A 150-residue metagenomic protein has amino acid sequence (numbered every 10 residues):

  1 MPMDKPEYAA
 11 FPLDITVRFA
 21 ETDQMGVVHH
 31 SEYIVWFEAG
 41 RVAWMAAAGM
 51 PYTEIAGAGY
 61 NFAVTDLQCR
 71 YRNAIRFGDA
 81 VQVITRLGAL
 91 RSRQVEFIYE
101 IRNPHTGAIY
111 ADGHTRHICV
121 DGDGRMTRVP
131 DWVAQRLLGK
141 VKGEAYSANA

Functional and structural regions predicted by a protein language model:
P2-A47: Catalytic strand-loop segment that frames the active site of acyl-thioester-processing enzymes
P2-L13, A46, I75-F77, L87-A150: HotDog/MaoC-like acyl-thioester-processing domains
D14, H29, A63, R70 (+3 more regions): Conserved beta-strand segments that form the floor/walls of ligand-binding pockets within enzyme and binding domains
I15-F19, Y71, C119: Hydrophobic residues in beta-strands and at strand termini
A20-D23, G40, M50, G57 (+3 more regions): Residue-level signal for pocket-adjacent positions within structured domains
Y33-W36, A63, I98: Residue-level recognition of specific faces of alpha-helices
W44-V95: Hydrophobic beta-strand-centered segment that forms part of the acyl-chain substrate-binding groove
